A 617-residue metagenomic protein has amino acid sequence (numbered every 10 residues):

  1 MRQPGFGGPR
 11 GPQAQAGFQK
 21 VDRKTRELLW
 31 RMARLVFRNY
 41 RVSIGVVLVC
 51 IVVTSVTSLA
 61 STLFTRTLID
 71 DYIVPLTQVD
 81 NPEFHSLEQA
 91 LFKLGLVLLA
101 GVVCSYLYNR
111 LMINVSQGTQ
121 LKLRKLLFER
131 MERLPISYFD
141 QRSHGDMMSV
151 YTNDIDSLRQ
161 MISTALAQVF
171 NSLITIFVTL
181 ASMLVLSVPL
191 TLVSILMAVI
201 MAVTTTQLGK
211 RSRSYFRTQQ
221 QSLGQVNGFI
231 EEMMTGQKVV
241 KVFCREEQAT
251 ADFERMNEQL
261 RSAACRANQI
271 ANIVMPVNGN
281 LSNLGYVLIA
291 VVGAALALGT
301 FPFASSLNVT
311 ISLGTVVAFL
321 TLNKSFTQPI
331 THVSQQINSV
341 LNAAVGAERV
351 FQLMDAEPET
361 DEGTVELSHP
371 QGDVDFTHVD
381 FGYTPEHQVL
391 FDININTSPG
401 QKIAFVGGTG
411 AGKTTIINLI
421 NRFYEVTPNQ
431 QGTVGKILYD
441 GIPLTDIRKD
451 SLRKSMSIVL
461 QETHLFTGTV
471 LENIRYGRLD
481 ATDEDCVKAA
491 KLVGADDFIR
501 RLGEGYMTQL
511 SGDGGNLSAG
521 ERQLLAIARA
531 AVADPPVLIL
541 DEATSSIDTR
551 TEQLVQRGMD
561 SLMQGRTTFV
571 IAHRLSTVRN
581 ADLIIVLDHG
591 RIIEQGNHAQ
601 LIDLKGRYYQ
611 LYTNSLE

Functional and structural regions predicted by a protein language model:
M1-S58, I73-L94, Y108-M112, S116 (+7 more regions): Membrane-integrated ABC transporters
F18-R26, V49, T57-I73, V97-H144 (+12 more regions): Juxtamembrane helix-loop junctions of ABC transporter transmembrane domains
W30, V49, C104, Y108 (+4 more regions): Hydrophobic alpha-helical transmembrane segments of ABC transporter permease domains
R38, I136-S137, I155-I162, L166 (+7 more regions): An intracellular "coupling" helix at the cytosolic face of ABC transporter transmembrane type-1 domains
N39, S43-T54, V97, T164-T218 (+2 more regions): Transmembrane helices of ABC transporter permease
D80, E362, S368-E617: ABC-type nucleotide-binding domain
S182-L196, I270-E348, L353: Helix-loop-helix
